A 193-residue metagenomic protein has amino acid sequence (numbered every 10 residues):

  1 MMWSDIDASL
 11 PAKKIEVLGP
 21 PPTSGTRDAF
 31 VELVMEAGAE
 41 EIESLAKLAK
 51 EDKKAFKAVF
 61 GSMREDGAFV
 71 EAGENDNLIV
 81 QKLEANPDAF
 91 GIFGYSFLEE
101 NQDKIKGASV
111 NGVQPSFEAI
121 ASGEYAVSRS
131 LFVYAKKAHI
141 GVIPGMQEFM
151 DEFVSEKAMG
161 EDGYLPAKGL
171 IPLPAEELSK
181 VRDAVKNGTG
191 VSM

Functional and structural regions predicted by a protein language model:
M1-M193: Flexible loop/hinge segments at secondary-structure junctions
